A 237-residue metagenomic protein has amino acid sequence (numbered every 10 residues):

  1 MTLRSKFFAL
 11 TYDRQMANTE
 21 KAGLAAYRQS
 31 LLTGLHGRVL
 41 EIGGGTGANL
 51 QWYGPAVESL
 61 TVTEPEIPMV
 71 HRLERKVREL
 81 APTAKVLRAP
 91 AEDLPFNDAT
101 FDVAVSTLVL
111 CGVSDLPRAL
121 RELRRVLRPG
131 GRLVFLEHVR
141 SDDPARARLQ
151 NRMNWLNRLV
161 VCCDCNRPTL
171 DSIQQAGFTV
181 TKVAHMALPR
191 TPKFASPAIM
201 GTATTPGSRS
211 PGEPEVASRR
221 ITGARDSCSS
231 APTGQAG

Functional and structural regions predicted by a protein language model:
M1-G37, A48-W52, P68-R72, L149-N151: Conserved class I S-adenosyl-L-methionine
L40-D93: Class I SAM-dependent methyltransferase SAM/SAH-binding core
E92-A104: A short acidic, Gly/Pro-enriched loop at the edge of an enzyme's catalytic core that lines a small-molecule cofactor
D102-D115: A short SAM/SAH-binding and catalytic strip from SAM-dependent methyltransferases
P117-P129: A short glycine-rich, Lys/Arg-flanked "PGG" loop and its adjoining helix->strand segment in the class I
G130-H138: Conserved beta-strand signature within the Rossmann-like core of class I S-adenosyl-L-methionine
C162-G177: Short alpha-helix
H185-S210: Core SAM-dependent methyltransferase catalytic element
